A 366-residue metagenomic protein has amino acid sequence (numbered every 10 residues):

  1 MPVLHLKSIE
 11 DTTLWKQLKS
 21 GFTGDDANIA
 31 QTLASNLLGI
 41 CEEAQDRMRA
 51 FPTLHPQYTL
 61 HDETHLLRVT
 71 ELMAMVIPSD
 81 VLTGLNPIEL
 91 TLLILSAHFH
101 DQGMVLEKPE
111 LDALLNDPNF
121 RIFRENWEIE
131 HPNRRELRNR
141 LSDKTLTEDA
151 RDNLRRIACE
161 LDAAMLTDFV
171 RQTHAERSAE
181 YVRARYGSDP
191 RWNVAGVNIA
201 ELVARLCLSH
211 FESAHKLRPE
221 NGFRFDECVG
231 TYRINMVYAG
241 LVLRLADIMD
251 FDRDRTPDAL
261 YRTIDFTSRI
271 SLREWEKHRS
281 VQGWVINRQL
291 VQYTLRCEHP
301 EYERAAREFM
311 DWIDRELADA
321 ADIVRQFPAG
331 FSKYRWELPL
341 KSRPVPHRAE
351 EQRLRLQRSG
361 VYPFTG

Functional and structural regions predicted by a protein language model:
M1-F22, D26-C41, F225-G366: C-terminal effector/catalytic modules and regulatory tails appended to multi-domain proteins
P2-E110, L114-R156, E160, A349-G366: Acidic/His-rich, divalent-metal-binding segments that scaffold phosphate/diphosphate chemistry
T64-S79, Y181-A184, S188, W312-Q326: Zn2+-dependent metallopeptidase catalytic core
T83-I286: Divalent metal-dependent catalytic cores for phosphoryl transfer on phosphate-bearing substrates
